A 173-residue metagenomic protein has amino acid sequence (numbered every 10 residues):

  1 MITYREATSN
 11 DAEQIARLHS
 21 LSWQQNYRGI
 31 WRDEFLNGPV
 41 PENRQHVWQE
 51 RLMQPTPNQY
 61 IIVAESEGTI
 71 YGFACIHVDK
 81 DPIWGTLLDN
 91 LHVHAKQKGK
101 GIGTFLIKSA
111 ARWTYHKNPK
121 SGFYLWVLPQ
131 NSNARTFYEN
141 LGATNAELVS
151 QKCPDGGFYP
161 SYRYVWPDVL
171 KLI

Functional and structural regions predicted by a protein language model:
M1-T3: Extreme N-terminal starter segment of soluble prokaryotic enzymes
E6-S9, S20-I30, E34-K96, I107-W113 (+2 more regions): Acetyl-CoA-dependent GNAT
Q59, Y159-R163: Short hydrophobic/aromatic beta-strand or adjacent loop that forms the aromatic wall/cage of a ligand/substrate-binding
L88-L91, F123-V127: Conserved hydrophobic beta-strand within the GNAT/NAT acetyltransferase core sheet that lines the active-site cleft
H94-K100, P129-Q130: Active-site acidic-Proline motif in GNAT/NAT acetyltransferases
T114-W126: Conserved GNAT acetyl-CoA-binding A-motif
Y124-R135, K152-G157: Conserved beta-strand-loop-alpha-helix junction that forms the acyl-donor binding cleft
E139-L148: Conserved acetyl-CoA-binding loop of GNAT-fold acetyltransferases
